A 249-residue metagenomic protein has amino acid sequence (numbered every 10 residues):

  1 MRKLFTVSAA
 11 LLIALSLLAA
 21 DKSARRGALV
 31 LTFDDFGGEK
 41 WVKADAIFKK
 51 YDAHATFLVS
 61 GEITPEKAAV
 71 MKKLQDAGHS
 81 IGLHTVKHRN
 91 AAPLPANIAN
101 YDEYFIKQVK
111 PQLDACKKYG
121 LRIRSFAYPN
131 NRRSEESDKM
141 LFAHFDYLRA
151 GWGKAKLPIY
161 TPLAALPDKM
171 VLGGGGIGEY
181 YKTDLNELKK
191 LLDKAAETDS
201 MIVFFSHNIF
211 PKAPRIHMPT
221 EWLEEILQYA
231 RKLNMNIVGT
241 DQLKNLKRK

Functional and structural regions predicted by a protein language model:
L4-L15: Sec-dependent N-terminal signal peptides
L15-R25: Bacterial Sec-dependent signal peptides at the C-terminal "C-region" and cleavage site
G27-L29, K49-S137, L141-Y147, G151-V171 (+3 more regions): Metal-dependent polysaccharide deacetylase catalytic core of the NodB/CE4 family, i.e., the active-site-bearing domain
V30-G38: Active-site-adjacent substrate/metal-binding segments within catalytic domains of carbohydrate-active enzymes
W41, K67, F105, V109 (+4 more regions): Aromatic/hydrophobic pocket-lining residues that form the small-molecule binding cavity in soluble enzyme cores
D45, K49, L113-K117, D138-F142 (+2 more regions): Non-transmembrane alpha-helical segments in soluble domains of secreted/periplasmic/extracellular proteins
G175-T240: Catalytic grooves of carbohydrate-active enzymes
